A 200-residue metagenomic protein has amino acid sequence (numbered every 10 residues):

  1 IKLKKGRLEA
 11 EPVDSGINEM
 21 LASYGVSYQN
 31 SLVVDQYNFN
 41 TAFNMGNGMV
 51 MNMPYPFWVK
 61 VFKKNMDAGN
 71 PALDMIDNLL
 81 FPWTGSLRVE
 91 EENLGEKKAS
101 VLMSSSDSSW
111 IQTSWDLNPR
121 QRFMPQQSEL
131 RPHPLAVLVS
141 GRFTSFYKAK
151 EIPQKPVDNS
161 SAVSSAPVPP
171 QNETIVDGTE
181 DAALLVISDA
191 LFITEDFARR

Functional and structural regions predicted by a protein language model:
I1-R200: Acidic, S/T/G-rich, low-cysteine, solvent-exposed domains in lumenal/extracellular/periplasmic regions of secretory
